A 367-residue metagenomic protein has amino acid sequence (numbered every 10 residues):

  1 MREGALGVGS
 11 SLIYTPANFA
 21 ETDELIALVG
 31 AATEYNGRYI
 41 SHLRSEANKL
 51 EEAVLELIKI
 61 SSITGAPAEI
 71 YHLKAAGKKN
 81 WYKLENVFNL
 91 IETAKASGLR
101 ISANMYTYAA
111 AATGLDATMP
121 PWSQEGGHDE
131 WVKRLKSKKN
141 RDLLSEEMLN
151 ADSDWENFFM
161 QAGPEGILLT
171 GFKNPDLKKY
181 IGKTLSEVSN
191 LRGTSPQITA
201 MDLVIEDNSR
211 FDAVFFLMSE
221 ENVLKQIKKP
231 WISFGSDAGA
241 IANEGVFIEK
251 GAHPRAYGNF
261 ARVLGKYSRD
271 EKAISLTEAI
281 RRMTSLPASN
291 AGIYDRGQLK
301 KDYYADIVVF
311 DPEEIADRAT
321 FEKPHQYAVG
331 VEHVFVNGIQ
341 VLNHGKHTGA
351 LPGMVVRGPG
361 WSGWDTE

Functional and structural regions predicted by a protein language model:
M1-A17, L25, V29, K59-S62 (+2 more regions): Active-site neighborhoods of metal-dependent hydrolases
G4, H42, N104, G193 (+6 more regions): Divalent metal-coordination and catalytic microenvironments
G7-G9, I40, P67-E69, S102 (+5 more regions): Structured core elements
A17-A20, S45-E51, K78-W81: Acidic-and-aromatic substrate-binding clefts and catalytic sites of carbohydrate-active enzymes
I26-G37, S41: Alpha-helix-loop-beta-strand connector modules within alpha/beta enzyme cores
S137, K225-I232, S236-D237, V308-M354: C-terminal cap of metal-dependent C-N hydrolases
R210-V223, E271-I280, A288-H325: Acidic, glycine-enriched loop/beta-strand segments at the rims of small-molecule binding/catalytic pockets
V356-E367: Short, solvent-exposed cationic patches
